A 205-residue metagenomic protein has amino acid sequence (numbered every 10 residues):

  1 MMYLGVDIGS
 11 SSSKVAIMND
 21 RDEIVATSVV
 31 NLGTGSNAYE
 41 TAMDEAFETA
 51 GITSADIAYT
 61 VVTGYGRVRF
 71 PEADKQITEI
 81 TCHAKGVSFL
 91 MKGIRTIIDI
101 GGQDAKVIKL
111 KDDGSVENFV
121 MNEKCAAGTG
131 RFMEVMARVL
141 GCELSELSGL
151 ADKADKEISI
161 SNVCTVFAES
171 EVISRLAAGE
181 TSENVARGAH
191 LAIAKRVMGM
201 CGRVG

Functional and structural regions predicted by a protein language model:
Y3-D7, I57-V61, R95-I98: Short glycine-aspartate micro-motif
Y3-T41, E45, V116-F119, E123-K124: Short glycine-rich, Thr/Ser-proximal phosphate-binding strand/loop in the N-terminal lobe of ATP-dependent enzymes
D7-S11, Y65, I100-D104: A short acidic Gly-Thr/Ser loop motif
A26-L32, A50-T81, I108, E117: Short beta-strand-loop/turn "lid" adjacent to the catalytic site in phosphate-handling enzymes
S28, D113-K156: Glycine-rich phosphate-binding loop plus the immediately following alpha-helix
M43-A58, V197-G205: Phosphate/pyrophosphate-binding loops at sites that engage ATP/ADP/AMP, CoA/4′-phosphopantetheine, polyphosphate
S170-C201: Adenine-nucleotide phosphate-binding core of ATP-dependent small-molecule kinases
